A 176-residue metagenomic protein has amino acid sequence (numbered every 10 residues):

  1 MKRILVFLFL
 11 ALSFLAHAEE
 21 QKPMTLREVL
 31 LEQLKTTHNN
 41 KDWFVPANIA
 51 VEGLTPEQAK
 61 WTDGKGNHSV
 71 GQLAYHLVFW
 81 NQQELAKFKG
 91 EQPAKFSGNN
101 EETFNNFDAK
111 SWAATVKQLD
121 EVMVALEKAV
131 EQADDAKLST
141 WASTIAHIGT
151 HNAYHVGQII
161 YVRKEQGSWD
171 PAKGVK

Functional and structural regions predicted by a protein language model:
M1-P23: Bacterial Sec-dependent N-terminal signal peptides
E20-N39: Short N-terminal segments immediately surrounding and downstream of signal-peptide cleavage
P23, T36, D108-S111, T115 (+2 more regions): Residue-level preference for long, well-ordered alpha-helices that form the structural scaffold of enzyme catalytic
L26-E32, S97-N106: Acidic/histidine-rich, surface-exposed loop or edge segments in extracytoplasmic proteins
K35-F44, N48-V51, Q58-N100, A136-K176: Short, contiguous alpha-helical
N48, E52-P56, V124-E127, E131: Amphipathic, well-packed alpha-helical segments that form the structural scaffold of globular domains
T103-A136, A146: Acidic/histidine-rich alpha-helical segments that form the ligand environment of transition-metal centers
